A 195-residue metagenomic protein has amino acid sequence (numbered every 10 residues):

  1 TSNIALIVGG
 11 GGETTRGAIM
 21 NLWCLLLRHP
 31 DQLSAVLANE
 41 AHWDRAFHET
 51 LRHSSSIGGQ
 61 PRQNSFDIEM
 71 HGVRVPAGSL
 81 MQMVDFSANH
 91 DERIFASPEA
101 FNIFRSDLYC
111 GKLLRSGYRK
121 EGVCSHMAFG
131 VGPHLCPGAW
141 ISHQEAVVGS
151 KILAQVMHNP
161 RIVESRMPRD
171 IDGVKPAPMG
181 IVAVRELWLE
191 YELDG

Functional and structural regions predicted by a protein language model:
T1-G195: Cytochrome P450
